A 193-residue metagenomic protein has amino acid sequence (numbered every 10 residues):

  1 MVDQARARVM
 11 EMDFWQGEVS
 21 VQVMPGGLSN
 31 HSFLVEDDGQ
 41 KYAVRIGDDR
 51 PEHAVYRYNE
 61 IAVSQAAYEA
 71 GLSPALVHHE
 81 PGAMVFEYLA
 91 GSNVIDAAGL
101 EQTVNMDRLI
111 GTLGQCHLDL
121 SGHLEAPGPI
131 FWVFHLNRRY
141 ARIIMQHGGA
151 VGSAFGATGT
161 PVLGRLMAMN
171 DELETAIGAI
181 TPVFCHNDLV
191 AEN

Functional and structural regions predicted by a protein language model:
M1-W15, V19, S121-N187, A191: An alpha-helical support segment within catalytic cores of ATP-dependent transferases
M24-F131, G156, P161, A179: ATP-binding pocket architecture of kinase catalytic cores
R45, E60, H186-D188, N193: Acidic active-site catalytic centers that drive phospho-/nucleotidyl reactions and related ester hydrolyses
